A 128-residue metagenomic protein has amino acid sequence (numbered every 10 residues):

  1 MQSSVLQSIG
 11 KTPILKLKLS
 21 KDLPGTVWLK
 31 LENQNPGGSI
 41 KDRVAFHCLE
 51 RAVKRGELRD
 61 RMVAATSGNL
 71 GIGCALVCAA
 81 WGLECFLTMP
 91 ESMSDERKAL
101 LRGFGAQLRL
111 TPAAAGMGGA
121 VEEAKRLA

Functional and structural regions predicted by a protein language model:
M1-A128: PLP-dependent amino-acid enzyme catalytic core
